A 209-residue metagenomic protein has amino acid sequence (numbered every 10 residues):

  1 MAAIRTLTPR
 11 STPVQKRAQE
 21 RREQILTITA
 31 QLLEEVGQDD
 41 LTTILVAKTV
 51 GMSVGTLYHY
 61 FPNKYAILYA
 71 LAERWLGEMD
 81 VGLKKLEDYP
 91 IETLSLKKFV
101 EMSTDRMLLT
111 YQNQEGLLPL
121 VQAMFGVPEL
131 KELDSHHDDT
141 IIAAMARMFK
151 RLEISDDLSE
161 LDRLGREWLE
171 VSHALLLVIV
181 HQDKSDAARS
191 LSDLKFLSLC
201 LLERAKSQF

Functional and structural regions predicted by a protein language model:
M1-E20, K206-F209: N-terminal intrinsically disordered/low-complexity leader segments
Q24, I28, L32-A66, A70: Helix-turn-helix
I25-L33, M79, M107, S172: Short hydrophobic clusters on alpha-helical segments that form packing/core surfaces in small helical domains
L33, L68-W75, V121, H137: Alpha-helical DNA-contacting segments of helix-turn-helix folds
A70, K84-Q112, W168: Hydrophobic alpha-helical connector segments
P90-T93, E115-L118, M124, K131 (+2 more regions): Hydrophobic alpha-helical bundle segments that form small-molecule/ligand-binding pockets
K97, E101-D105, I142-A146, K150 (+3 more regions): An amphipathic alpha-helix signature
K131, R151-S198, Q208-F209: Hydrophobic/aromatic-rich alpha-helical bundle segments in the mid-to-C-terminal region
